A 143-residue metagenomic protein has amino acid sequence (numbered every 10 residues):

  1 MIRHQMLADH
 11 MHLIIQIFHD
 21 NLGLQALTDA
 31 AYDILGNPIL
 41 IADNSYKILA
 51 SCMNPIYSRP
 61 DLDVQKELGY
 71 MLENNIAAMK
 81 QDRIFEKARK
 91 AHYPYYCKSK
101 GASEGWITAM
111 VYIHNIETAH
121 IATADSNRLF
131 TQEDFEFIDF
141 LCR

Functional and structural regions predicted by a protein language model:
M1-R143: Hydrophobic, helix-rich cores of sensory/ligand-binding and other regulatory modules that couple small-molecule
